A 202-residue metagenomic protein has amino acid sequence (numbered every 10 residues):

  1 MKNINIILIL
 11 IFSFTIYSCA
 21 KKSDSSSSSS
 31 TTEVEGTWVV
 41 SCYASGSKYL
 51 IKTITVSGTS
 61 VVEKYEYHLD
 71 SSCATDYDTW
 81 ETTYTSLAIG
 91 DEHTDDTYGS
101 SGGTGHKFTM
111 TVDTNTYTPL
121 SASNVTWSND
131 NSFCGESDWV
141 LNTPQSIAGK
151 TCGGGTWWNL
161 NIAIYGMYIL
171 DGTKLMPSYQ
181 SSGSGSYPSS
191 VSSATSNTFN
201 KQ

Functional and structural regions predicted by a protein language model:
M1-I7: Bacterial N-terminal signal peptides that target proteins for export
N3, S13-W38: Bacterial Sec-dependent N-terminal signal peptides
L8-L10, T195: N-terminal leader/targeting signatures
I11-Y17, G90, S178: Low-complexity, intrinsically disordered/propeptide-like segments
S27-S72: Short N-terminal edge-element motif at the start of the domain
S41-S47, E66-K174, S178-A194, N200-Q202: Contiguous, well-ordered beta-strand patches that form the walls/edges of small beta-barrel/beta-sandwich domains
